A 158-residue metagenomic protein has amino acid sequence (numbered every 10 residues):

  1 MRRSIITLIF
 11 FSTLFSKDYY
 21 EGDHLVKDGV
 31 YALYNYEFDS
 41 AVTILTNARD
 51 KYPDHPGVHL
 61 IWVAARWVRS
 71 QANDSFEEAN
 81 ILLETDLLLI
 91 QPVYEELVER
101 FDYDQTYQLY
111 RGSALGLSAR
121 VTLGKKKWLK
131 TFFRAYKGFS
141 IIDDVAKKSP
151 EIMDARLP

Functional and structural regions predicted by a protein language model:
M1-R2, D23: Serine/threonine-rich low-complexity intrinsically disordered regions
R3-T13: Sec-dependent N-terminal signal peptides
K17-K27, A32-I44, D54, W62-P158: Short coil/linker segments at helix-helix boundaries
K51-G57: Glycine- and aromatic-enriched membrane insertion/assembly motifs of diderm outer-membrane and organelle channel
